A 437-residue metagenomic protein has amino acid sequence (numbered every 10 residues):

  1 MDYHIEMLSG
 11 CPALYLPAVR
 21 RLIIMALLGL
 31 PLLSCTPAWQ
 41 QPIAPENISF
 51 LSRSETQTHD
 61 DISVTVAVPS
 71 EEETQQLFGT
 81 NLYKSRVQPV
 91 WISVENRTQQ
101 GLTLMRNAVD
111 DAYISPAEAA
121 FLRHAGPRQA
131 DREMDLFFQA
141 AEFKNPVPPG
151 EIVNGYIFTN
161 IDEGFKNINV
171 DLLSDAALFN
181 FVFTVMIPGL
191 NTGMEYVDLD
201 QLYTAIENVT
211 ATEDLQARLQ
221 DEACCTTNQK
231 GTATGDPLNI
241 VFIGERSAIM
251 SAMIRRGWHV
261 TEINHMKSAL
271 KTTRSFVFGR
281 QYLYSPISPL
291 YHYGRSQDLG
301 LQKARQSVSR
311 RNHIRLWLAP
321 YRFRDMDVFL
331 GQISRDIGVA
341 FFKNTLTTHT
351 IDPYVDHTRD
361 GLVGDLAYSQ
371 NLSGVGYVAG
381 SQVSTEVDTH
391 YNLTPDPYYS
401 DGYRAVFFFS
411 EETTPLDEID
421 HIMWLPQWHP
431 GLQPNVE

Functional and structural regions predicted by a protein language model:
L33-S34: C-terminal motif of bacterial Sec signal peptides marking the signal peptidase cleavage site
A44-Y83: Low-complexity, acidic Ser/Thr/Pro/Gly-rich terminal tails and inter-domain linkers that flank the onset of structured
T74-W91, R97-G101, P146-P148, K230-G231: Short, solvent-exposed beta-strand/turn "edge" segments of beta-rich domains on protein surfaces
Q88, E95, M266-N435: A cross-kingdom signal targeting lumenal/periplasmic-facing segments of multi-pass membrane and secretory-pathway
R97-P148, V153: The feature marks short-to-medium sequence segments in extracytoplasmic or secretory-pathway proteins
Q100-A108, I168-V170, M250-R255: Short, hydrophobic/aromatic beta-strand segments
A141-I206: Surface-exposed edge beta-strand/loop patches
E222-S251: Terminal, regulation- and interaction-focused segments at domain boundaries
